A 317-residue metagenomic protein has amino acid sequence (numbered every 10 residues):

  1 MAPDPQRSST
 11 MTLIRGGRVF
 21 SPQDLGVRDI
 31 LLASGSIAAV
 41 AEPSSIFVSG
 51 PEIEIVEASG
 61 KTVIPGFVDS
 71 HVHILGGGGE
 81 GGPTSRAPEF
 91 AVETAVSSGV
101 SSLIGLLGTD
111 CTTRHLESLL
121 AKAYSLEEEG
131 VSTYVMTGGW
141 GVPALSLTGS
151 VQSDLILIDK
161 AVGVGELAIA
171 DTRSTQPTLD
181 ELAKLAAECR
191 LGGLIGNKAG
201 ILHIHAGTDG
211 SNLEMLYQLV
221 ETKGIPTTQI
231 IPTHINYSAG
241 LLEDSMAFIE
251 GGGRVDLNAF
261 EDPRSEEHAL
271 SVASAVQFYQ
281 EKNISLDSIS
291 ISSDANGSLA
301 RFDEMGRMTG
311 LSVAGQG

Functional and structural regions predicted by a protein language model:
A2-T12, V19-I64: Histidine-rich, glycine-flanked metal-binding segment
G17, G35, G60, H71 (+6 more regions): Divalent metal-coordination and catalytic microenvironments
I55-A121: Metal-associated gating/positioning segment near the N- to mid-region
I64-S70, I104-L107, P232-H234, L257-N258 (+1 more regions): Active-site neighborhood of phospho(di)ester-bond hydrolases with catalytic His/Asp-centered motifs
L75, I104, T109-R114, G141-P143 (+4 more regions): Active-site environment of divalent metal-dependent phosphoester hydrolases
F90-H115, A121-P143, D159-T172, L194-D209 (+2 more regions): Divalent metal-dependent hydrolysis catalytic cores, especially in the metallo-beta-lactamase
T148-A168, T172-N258, R264-S290: Histidine/acidic residue-rich metal-binding segments in metalloenzymes
K282-G317: His/Asp/Glu-enriched, well-ordered alpha-helical/loop segment that forms or immediately abuts the divalent-metal
